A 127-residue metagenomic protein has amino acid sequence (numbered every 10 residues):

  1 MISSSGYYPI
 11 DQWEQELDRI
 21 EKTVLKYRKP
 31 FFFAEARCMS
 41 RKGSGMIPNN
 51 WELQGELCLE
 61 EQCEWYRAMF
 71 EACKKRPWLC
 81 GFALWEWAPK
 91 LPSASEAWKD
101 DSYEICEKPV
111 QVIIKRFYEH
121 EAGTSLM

Functional and structural regions predicted by a protein language model:
M1-I47, F70-K75, L79, A83 (+2 more regions): Glycoside hydrolase catalytic-domain groove-lining segments
G43-E56, E60-A68, A72-M127: Aromatic-rich peripheral "rim/lid" segments of glycoside hydrolase catalytic domains that contact and position glycan
